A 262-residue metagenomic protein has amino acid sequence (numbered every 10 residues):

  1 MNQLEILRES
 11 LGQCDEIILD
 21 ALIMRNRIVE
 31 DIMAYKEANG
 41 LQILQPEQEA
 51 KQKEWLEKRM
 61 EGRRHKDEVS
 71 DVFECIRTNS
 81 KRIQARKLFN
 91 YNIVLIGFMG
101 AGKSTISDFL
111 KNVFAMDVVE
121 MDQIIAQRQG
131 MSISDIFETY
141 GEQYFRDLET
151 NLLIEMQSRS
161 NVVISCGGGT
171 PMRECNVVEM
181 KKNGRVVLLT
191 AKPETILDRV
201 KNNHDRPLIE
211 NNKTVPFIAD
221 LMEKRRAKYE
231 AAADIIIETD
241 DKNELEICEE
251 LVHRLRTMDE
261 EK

Functional and structural regions predicted by a protein language model:
M1-N90: Domain-level signature for soluble enzymes in the chorismate/prephenate branch of the shikimate pathway
L95: Hydrophobic anchor at the beta1->P-loop junction of P-loop NTPases
F98: P-loop (Walker A) phosphate-binding loop of NTP-binding proteins
A101: ATP-binding Walker
S104: Walker A/P-loop
F109, V113, A227-K262: NTP-dependent small-molecule kinase module
E120-T170, C175-V178, R206: ATP-dependent small-molecule kinase phosphotransfer cores that center on conserved nucleotide phosphate-binding segments
N183-R226: A glycine- and Lys/Arg-enriched "phosphate-lid" helix/loop adjacent to the NTP-binding pocket of small-molecule kinases
